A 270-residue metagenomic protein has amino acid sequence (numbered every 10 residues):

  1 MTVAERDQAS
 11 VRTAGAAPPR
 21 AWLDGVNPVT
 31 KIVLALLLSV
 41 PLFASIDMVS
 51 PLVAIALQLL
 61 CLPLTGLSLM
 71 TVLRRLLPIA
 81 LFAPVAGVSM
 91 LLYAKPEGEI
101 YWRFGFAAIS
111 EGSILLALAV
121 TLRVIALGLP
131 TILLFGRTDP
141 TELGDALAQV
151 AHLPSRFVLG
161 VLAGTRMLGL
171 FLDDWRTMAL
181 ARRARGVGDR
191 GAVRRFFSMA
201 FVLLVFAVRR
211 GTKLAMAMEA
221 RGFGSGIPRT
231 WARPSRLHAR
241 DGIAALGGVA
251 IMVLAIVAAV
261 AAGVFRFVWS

Functional and structural regions predicted by a protein language model:
M1-S50, A54-L59, P63, F171-S270: Transmembrane alpha-helix interface motif
M48, S68-L69, L153-F157: Membrane-helix interface segments
L52, S68-L77: Interfacial helix-loop-helix linkers and transmembrane-helix boundary segments in multi-pass membrane proteins
L57-L67, L81-V85: Alpha-helical transmembrane segments and their membrane-interface exit regions
M70, R166, M216: Short alpha-helical basic/polar micro-motif
L76-R190: Juxtamembrane/interface alpha-helical elements of multi-pass membrane proteins
